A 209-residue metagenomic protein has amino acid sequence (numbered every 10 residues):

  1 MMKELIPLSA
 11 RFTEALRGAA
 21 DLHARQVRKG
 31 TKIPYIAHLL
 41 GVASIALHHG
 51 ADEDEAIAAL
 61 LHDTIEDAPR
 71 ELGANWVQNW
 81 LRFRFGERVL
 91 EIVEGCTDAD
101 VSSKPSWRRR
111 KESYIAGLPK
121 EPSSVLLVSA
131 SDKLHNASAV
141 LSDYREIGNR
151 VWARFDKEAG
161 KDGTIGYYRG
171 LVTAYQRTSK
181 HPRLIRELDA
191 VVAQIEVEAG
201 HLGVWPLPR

Functional and structural regions predicted by a protein language model:
M1-R209: Active-site helical microenvironments for divalent-metal-assisted chemistry
